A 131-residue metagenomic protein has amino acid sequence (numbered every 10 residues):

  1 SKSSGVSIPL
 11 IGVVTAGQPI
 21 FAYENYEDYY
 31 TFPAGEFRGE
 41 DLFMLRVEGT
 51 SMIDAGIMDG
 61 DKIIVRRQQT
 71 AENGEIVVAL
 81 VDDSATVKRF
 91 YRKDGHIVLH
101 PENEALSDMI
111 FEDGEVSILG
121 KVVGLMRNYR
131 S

Functional and structural regions predicted by a protein language model:
S1-D54, M58, A85, R92-H96 (+1 more regions): Short, positionally conserved secondary-structure boundary motifs
A55-S131: C-terminal regulatory/effector modules of DNA-binding transcriptional regulators
